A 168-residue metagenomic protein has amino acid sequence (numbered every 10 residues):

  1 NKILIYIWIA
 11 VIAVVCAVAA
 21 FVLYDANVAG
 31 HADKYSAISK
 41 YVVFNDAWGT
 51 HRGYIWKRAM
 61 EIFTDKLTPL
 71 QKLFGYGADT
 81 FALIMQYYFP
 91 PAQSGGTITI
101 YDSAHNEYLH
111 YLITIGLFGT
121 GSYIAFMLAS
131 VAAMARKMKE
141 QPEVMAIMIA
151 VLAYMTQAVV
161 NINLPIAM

Functional and structural regions predicted by a protein language model:
K2-I12, P142-V144: Membrane-interfacial entry segments at the cytosolic side of transmembrane helices
V11-S36: Transmembrane signal-anchor helices characteristic of membrane glycosylation enzymes that use polyprenol
K40-N45: Extracytoplasmic loops and strand-loop junctions of Gram-negative outer membrane beta-barrel proteins
D46-Y101, I115-S122: TM-adjacent membrane-interface loops and short helices in multi-pass inner/ER membrane proteins
D102, N106, A135-N161: Loop-to-helix entry and N-terminal half of a specific, functionally important transmembrane alpha helix in multi-pass
L117-A146: Hydrophobic transmembrane alpha-helices and their immediate junctions
N163-M168: Loop-to-transmembrane alpha-helix initiation sites
